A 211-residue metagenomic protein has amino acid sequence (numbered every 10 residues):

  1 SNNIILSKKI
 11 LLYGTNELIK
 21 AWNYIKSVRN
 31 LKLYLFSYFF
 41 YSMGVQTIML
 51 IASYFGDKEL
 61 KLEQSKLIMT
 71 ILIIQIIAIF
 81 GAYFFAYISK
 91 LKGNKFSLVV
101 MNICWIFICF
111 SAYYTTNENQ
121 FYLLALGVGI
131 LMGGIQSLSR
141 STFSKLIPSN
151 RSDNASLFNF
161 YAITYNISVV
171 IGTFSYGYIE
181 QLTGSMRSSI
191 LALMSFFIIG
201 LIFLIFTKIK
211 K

Functional and structural regions predicted by a protein language model:
N2-F36: Juxtamembrane intracellular "pre-TM" segments in multi-pass secondary transporters
T47-L67: Short amphipathic helix-loop junctions that connect adjacent transmembrane helices in Major Facilitator Superfamily/SLC
F80-N94, E180-Q181: Helix-to-loop junctions at the C-terminal end of transmembrane segments in multipass secondary transporters
F96-S111: Structural signature of the two symmetry-related core transmembrane helices
Y113-A125: Helix-loop junctions at membrane interfaces in 12-TM secondary transporters
G134-S149: Intracellular juxtamembrane helix-capping segments at the cytosolic ends of symmetry-related transmembrane helices
Y178-F197: A membrane-interface helix-boundary motif in multi-pass transporters
L191-K211: Multi-pass alpha-helical transporter architecture, strongest for 12-TM Major Facilitator/SLC carriers used
